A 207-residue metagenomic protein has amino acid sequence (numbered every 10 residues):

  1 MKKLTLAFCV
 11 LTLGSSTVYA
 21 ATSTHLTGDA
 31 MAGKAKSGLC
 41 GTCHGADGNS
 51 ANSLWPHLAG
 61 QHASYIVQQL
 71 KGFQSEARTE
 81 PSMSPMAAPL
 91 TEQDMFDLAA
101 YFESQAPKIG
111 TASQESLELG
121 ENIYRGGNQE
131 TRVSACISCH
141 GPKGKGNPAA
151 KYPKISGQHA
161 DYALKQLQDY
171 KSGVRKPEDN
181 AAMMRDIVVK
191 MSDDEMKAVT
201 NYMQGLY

Functional and structural regions predicted by a protein language model:
M1-A20: Gram-negative bacterial Sec-dependent N-terminal signal peptides
Y19-S37, L54, S104-E130: Electrostatic cytochrome c docking/interface patches
H25-S75: The feature marks the first
G33, C40-D47, L98, V133-P142 (+1 more regions): The canonical Cys-X-X-Cys-His
K34-G38, A63, R125-I137, S156-K165 (+1 more regions): Sequence context surrounding c-type heme c attachment/ligation sites in exported
A51-H57, G72-E115, P148-K154, S172-L206: Axial heme c-ligation environment in periplasmic c-type cytochrome domains
I109, E115-S134, S138-K151, S156: Surface-exposed interaction/gating patches
